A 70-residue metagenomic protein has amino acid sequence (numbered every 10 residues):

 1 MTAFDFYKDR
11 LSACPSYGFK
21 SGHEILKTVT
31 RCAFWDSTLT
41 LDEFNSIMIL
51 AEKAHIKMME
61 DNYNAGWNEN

Functional and structural regions predicted by a protein language model:
M1-V29, A54-W67: N-terminal acidic leader/helix
C14-K20, F34-D42: Charged, low-complexity interaction regions
T30-A33, A51: Functionally constrained cores in energy, signaling, and assembly domains
T38-N70: Short, charged early-sequence alpha-helical segments and their helix-coil boundaries
